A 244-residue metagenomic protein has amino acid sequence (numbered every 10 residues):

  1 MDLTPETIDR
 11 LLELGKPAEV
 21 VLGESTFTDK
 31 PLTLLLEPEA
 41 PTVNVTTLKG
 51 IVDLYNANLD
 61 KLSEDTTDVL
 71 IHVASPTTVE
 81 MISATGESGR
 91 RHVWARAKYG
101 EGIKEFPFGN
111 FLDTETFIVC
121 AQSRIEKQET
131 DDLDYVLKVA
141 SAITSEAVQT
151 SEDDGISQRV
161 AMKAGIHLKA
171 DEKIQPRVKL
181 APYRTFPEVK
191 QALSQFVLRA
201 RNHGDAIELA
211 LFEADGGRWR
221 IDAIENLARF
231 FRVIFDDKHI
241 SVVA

Functional and structural regions predicted by a protein language model:
M1-T85, D237-A244: An N-terminally focused, membrane-permeabilizing/fusogenic/translocator signature enriched in pore-forming
T7-L11, I51, Y55, F117 (+4 more regions): Generic structural signal of hydrophobic/aromatic residues within well-ordered alpha-helices of folded domains
T28-P31, A140, A170-P176: Hydrophobic transmembrane alpha-helix bundles
L32-E39, G102-F106, Q122-S123, F212-G217: Charged, low-complexity surface segments at secondary-structure and domain boundaries
P38-P41, L48, L59-L62, V73-P76 (+4 more regions): Amphipathic, membrane-inserting segments
E39-T46, F108-L112, T116, D131 (+3 more regions): Alpha-helix boundary/N-cap detector
T85-F117: A glycine-rich, hydrophobic loop/mini-helix early in the fold
N110-R159: Membrane-inserting effector segments that mediate pore formation, membrane fusion, or transient membrane insertion
